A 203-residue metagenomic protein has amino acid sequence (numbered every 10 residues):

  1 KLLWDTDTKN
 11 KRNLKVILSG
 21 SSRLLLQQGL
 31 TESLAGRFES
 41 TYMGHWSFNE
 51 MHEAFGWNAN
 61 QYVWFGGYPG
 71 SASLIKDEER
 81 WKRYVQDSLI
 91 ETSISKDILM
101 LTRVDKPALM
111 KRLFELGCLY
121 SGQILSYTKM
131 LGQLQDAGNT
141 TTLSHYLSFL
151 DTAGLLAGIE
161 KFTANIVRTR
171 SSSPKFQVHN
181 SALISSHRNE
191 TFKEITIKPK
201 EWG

Functional and structural regions predicted by a protein language model:
K1-I17: Conserved Walker B catalytic segment
L2-D5, Q61, E115, G132: Surface-exposed charged/polar residues within alpha-helices that form helix-capping/stabilizing sites and interaction
L2-L3, L30-A35, T191-K193: Short, glycine/charged-enriched secondary-structure capping and boundary segments
W4-T8, L30, L134: Active-site catalytic pocket residues across diverse enzymes, especially alpha/beta-hydrolases
N13-L14, S21-R23, Q27-I124, A157: Interdomain motor-coupling "hinge/lid" segment immediately C-terminal to the ATP-binding subdomain of NTP-driven enzymes
S19-G20, H179: Alpha/beta-hydrolase-fold catalytic nucleophile elbow
R83-G203: Accessory nucleic acid-recognition modules appended to NTPase machines
